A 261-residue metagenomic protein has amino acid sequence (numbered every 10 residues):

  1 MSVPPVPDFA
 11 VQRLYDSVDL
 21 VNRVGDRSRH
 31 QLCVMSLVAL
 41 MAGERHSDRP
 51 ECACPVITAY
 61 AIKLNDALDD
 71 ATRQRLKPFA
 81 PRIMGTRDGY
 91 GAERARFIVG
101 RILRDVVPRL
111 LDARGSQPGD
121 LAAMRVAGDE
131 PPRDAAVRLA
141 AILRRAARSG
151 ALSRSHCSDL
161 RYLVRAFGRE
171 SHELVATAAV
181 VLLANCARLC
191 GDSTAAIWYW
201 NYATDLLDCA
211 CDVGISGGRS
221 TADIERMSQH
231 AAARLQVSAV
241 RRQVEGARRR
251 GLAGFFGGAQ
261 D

Functional and structural regions predicted by a protein language model:
M1-M41: Short, extreme N-terminal leader segments that mark the start of a protein/domain
H46-D261: Structured binding/interaction patches within domain cores
